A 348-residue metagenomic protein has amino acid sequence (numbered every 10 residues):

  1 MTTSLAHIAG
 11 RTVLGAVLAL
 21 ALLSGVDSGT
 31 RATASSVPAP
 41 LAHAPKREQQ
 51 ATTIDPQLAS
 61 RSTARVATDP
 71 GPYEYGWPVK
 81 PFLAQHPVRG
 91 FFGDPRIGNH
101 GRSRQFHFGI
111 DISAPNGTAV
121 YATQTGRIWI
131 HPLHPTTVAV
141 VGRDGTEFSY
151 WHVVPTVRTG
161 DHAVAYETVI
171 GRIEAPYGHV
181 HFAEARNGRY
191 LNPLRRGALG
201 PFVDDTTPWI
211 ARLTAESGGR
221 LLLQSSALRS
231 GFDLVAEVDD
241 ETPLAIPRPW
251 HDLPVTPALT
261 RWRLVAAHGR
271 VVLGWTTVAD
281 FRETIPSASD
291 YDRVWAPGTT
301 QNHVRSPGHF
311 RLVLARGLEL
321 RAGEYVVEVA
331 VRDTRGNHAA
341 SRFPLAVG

Functional and structural regions predicted by a protein language model:
T3-L14: Bacterial N-terminal signal peptides that target proteins for export
L20-A44: C-terminal region of N-terminal signal peptides and the immediate post-cleavage residues of exported proteins
P38-T137, R158, A165-Y166, A175-V180 (+3 more regions): Surface-exposed, glycine-biased beta-strand/turn segments
T118, D144-E147, R189-Y190, R270 (+1 more regions): Short acidic/polar mixed-charge low-complexity motifs
Y121-A122, G142-V169: Short histidine-centered loop motifs in beta-beta connectors
E147-S149, P176, H251-R321: Exoplasmic/lumenal beta-rich domain surfaces
N337-G348: Short beta-strand elements
